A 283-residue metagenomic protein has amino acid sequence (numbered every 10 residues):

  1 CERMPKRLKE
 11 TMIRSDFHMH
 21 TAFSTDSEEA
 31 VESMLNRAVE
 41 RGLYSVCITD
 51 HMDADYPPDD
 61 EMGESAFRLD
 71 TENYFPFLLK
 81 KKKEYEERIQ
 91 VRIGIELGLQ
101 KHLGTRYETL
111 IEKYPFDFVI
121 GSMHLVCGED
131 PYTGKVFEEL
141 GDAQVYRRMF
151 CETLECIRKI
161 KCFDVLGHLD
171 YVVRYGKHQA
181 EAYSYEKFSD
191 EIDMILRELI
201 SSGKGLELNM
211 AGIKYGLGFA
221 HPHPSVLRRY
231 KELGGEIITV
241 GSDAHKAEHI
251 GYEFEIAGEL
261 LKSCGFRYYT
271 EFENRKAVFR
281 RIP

Functional and structural regions predicted by a protein language model:
P5-L97, K101, T105, L110-K113 (+5 more regions): An N-terminally biased module of ancient metal coordination in phosphate/nucleic-acid-related enzymes
P5-T21, V31, G42, C127 (+1 more regions): Charged catalytic cores and adjacent phosphate/nucleic-acid-binding surfaces used for phosphate/nucleic-acid chemistry
V46-H51, F116-V126, D164-Y171, E207: Non-cysteine beta-strand/loop elements that form the S-adenosyl-L-methionine
D70-E84, Q90-R92, T109-P115, D142-V165 (+3 more regions): Histidine/acidic residue-rich metal-binding segments in metalloenzymes
Y132-V145, V173-S184: Surface-exposed cleft-lining segments at the edges of enzyme active sites
H168-K177, G203: Active-site rim beta-loop-alpha module in soluble metabolic enzymes
